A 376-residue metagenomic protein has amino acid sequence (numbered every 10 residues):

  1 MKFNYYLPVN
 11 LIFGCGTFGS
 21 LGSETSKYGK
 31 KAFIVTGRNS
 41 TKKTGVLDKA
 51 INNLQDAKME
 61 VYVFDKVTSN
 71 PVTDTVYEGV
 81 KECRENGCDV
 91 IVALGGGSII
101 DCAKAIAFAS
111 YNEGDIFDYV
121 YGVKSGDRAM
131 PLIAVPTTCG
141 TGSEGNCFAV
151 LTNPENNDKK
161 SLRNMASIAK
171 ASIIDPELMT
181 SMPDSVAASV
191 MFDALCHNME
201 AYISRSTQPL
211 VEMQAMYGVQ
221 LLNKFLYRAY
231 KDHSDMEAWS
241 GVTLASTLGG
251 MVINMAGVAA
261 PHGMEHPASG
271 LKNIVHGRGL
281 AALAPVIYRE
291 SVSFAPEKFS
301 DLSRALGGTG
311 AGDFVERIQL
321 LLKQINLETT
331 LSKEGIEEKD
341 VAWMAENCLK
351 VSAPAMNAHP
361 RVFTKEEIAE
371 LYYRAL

Functional and structural regions predicted by a protein language model:
M1-V90, L331-S332: ATP/NTP phosphate-donor binding region
F18-L21, K42-V46, T73-D74, S98-K104 (+3 more regions): Short glycine/serine/threonine-rich phosphate/pyrophosphate-binding segments that cradle anionic phosphate groups
D74-E177: Glycine/threonine-rich beta-strand-loop-alpha-helix active-site module that forms ligand/phosphate-binding
F148-A256, P360: Carboxylate- and glycine-rich phosphate/diphosphate-binding segment that chelates Mg2+/Mn2+
L195-M199, V242-G250, M264, A284 (+4 more regions): Short alpha-helical scaffolding segments that buttress acidic/His motifs in well-ordered protein cores
A256-D313, Q319, Q324: C-terminal catalytic subdomain
F299, G307-L376: C-terminal charged capping/lid subdomain of soluble metabolic enzymes
